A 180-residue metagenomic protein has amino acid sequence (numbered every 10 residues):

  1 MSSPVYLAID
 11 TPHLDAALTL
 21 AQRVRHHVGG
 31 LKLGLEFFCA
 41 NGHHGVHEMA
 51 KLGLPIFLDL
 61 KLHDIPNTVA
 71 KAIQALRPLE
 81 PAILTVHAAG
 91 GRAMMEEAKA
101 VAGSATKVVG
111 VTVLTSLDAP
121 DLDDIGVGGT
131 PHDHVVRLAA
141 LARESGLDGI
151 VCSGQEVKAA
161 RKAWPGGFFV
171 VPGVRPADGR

Functional and structural regions predicted by a protein language model:
M1-T11: Boundary/entry segment of secreted carbohydrate-active catalytic domains
S2, D64, T68-K158, A163-V170 (+1 more regions): Conserved anion-binding
S2-P4, G30, G53, G167: Preference for short coil/turn "hinge" residues that link or interrupt alpha-helices
I9-I56, L60, P66-V69, A140 (+2 more regions): Conserved alpha/beta-domain cores
